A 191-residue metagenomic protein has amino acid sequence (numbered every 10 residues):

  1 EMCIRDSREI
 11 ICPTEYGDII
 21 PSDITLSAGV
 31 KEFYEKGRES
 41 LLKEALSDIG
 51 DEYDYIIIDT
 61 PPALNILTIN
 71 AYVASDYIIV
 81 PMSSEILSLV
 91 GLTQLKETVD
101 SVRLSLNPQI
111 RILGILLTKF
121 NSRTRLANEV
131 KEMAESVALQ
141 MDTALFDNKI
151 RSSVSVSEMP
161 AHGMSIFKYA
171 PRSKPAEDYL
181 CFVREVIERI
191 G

Functional and structural regions predicted by a protein language model:
E1-G191: P-loop NTP-binding core
